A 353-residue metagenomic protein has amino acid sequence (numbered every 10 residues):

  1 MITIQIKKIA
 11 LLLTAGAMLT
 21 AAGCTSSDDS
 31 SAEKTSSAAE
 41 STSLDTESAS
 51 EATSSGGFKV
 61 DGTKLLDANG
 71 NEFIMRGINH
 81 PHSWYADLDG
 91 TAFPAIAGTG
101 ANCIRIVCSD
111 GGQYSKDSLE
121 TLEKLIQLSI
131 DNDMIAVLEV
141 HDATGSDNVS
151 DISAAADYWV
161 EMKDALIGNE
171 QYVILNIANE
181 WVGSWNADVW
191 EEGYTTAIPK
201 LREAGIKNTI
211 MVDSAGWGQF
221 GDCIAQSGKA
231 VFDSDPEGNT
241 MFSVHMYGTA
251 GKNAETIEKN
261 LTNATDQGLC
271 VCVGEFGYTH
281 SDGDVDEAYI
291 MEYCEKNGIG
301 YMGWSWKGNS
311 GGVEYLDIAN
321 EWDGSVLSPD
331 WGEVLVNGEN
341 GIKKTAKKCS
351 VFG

Functional and structural regions predicted by a protein language model:
I2-A10: Bacterial N-terminal signal peptides that target proteins for export
I9-A17: Sec-dependent N-terminal signal peptides
T20-G23: C-terminal motif of bacterial Sec signal peptides marking the signal peptidase cleavage site
T25-S27: Bacterial signal peptide processing site
D29-S54: N-terminal, intrinsically disordered, polar/charged segments of Gram-positive cell-envelope systems that serve as
G57-A230, P236-G238: Active-site mouth of glycoside hydrolases
A86, A156-I174, A178-G308, V313-K348: Extracellular glycoside hydrolase catalytic/binding regions
F352-G353: Short, solvent-exposed mixed-charge patches
